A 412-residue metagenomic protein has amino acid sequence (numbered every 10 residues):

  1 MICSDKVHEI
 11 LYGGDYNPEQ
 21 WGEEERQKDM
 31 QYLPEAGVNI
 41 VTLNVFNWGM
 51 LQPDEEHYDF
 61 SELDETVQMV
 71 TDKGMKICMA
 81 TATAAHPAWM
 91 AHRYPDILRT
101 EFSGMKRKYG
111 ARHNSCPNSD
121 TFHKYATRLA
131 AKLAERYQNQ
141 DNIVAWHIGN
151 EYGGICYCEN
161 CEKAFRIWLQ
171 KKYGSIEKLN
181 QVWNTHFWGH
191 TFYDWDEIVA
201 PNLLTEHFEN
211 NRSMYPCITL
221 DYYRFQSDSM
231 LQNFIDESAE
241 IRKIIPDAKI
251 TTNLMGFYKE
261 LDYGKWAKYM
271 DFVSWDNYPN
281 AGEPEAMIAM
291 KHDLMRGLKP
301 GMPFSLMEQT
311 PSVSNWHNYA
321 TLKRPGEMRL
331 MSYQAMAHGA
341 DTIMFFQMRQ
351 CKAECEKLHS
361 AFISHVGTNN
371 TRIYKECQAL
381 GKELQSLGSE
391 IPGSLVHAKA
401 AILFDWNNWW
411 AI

Functional and structural regions predicted by a protein language model:
M1-I40: An acidic-aromatic substrate-binding cleft motif
V7-Y12, G37-N39, T71-I77, N139-V144 (+5 more regions): Short, well-ordered coil/turn segments that N-cap beta-strands
L11-E23, N44-L63, K108-T127, G149-C156 (+5 more regions): The substrate-binding groove and active-site-proximal loops of carbohydrate-active enzymes, especially glycoside
G14, L33, V41, V70 (+9 more regions): Conserved, mostly hydrophobic/aromatic
Q20-E35, A126-L133, N253-W266, R324-S332: Short, acidic/polar
Q27-R107, A131-A134, F234-I244: Aromatic-lined substrate-binding rim segments of carbohydrate-active enzymes
G104-F272, D276-M290: Polysaccharide-binding and catalytic clefts of secreted carbohydrate-active enzymes
I198, N202, D247, G256 (+1 more regions): Carbohydrate-binding surfaces of carbohydrate-active enzymes
